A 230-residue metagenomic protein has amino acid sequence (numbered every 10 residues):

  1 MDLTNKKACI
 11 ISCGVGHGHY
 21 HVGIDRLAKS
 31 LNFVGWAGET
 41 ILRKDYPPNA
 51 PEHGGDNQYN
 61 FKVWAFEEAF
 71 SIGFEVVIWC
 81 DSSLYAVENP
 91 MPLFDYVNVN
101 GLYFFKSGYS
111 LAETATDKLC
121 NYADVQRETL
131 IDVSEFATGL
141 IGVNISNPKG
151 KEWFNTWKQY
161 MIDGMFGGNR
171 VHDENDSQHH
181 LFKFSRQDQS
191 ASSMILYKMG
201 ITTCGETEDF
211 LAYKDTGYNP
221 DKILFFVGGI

Functional and structural regions predicted by a protein language model:
M1-E75, L181-R186, K198-T202, F226-I230: N-terminal anchoring/stem segment of glycosyltransferases
M1-N5, G35, A86, A123-I230: A glycosyltransferase accessory/donor-loop signature
G16-Y20, Y85, P148: Short acidic, S/G/P-rich loop/turn micro-motifs used as interaction or catalytic elements
D25, P51-E52, L111-K118: Short, charged, surface-exposed secondary-structure boundary motifs
A28, M91-F94, S193-Y197: Non-transmembrane alpha-helical segments in soluble domains of secreted/periplasmic/extracellular proteins
G38-P48, F104-Y109, G164-V171, E208: A generic structural motif
E39-R43, I78-D81, A86, L102-F105 (+2 more regions): A structural signal for short, well-ordered beta-strand segments and their strand-loop junctions that often border
K62-D117: GT-A fold catalytic core of metal-dependent nucleotide-sugar glycosyltransferases, centered on the diacidic
